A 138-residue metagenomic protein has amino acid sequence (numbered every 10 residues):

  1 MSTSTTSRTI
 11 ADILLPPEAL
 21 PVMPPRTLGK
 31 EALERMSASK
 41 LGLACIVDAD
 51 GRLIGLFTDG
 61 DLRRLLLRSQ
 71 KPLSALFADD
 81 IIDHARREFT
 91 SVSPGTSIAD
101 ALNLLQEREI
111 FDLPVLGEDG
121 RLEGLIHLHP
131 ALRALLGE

Functional and structural regions predicted by a protein language model:
M1-A19, I54-S93, S97-I110, L122-E138: Tandem CBS (Bateman) regulatory domains
P24-P25, S93: A short beta-loop-alpha structural element at the N-terminal edge of CoA-dependent acyl/N-acetyltransferase catalytic
T27, D50, T96: A broadly conserved detector of short glycine/acidic/proline-rich loop/turn motifs that flank catalytic sites and bind
T27-E34, D100-N103: Short, basic/aromatic recognition patches
E31-R68: Acidic (E/D-rich), amphipathic helical modules within compact regulatory domains
L41-G42, I110-D112: Short loop/turn microsegments at loop-to-beta-strand junctions
